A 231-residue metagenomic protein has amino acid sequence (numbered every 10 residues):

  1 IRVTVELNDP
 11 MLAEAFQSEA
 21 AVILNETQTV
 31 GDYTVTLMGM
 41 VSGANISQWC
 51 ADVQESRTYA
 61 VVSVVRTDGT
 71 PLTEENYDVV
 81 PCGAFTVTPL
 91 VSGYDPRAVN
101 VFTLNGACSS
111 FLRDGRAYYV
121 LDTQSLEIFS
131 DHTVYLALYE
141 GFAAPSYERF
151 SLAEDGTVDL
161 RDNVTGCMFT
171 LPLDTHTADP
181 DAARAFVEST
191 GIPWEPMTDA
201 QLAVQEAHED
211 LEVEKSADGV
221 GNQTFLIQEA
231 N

Functional and structural regions predicted by a protein language model:
R2-N231: Alpha-helical, hydrophobic structural elements that either
